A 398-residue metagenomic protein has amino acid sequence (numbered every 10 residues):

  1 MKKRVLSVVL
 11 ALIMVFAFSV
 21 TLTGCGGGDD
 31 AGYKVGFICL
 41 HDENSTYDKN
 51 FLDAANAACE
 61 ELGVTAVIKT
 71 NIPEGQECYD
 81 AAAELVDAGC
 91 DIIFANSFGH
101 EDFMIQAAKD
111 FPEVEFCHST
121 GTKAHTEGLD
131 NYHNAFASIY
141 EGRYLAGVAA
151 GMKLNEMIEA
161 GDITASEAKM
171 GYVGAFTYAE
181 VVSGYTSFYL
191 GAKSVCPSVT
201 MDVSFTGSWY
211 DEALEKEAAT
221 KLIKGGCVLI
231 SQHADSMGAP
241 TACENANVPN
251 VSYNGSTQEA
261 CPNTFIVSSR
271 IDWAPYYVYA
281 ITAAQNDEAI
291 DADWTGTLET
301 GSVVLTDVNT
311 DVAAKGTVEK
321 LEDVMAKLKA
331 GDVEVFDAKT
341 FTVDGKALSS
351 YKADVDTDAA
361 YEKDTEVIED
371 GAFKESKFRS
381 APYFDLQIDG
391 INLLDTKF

Functional and structural regions predicted by a protein language model:
M1-V9: Bacterial N-terminal signal peptides that target proteins for export
K3, G26-D29: Intrinsic low-complexity, intrinsically disordered segments enriched in polar/basic residues
L10-F18: Hydrophobic helical h-region of N-terminal Sec-dependent signal peptides in bacterial secretory/periplasmic proteins
T21-G24: C-terminal motif of bacterial Sec signal peptides marking the signal peptidase cleavage site
G28-F398: A residue-level marker of the well-folded mature domains of exported/periplasmic proteins
